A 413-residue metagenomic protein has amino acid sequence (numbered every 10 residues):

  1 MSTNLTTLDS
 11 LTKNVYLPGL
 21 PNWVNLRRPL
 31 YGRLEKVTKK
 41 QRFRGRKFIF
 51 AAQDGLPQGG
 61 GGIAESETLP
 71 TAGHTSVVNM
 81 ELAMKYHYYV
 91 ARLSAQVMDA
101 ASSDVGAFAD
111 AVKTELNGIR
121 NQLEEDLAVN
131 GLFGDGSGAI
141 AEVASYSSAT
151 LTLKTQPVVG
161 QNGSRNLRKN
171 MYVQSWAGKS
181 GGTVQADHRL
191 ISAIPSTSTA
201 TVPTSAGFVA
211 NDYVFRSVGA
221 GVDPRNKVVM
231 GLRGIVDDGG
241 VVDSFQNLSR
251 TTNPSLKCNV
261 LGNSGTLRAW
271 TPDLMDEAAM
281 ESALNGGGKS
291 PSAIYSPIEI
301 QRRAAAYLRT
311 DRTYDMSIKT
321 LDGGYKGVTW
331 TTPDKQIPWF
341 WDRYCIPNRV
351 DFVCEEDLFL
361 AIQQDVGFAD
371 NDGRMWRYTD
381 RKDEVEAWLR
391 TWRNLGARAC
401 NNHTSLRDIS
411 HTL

Functional and structural regions predicted by a protein language model:
M1-P57, G61, G73-L413: Core alpha/beta structural scaffold of self-assembling particle/tube/pore-forming proteins
I63-E65: Short, charged, low-hydrophobicity "junction" segments
E67-A72: Helix-start/capping segments and mature chain N-termini
